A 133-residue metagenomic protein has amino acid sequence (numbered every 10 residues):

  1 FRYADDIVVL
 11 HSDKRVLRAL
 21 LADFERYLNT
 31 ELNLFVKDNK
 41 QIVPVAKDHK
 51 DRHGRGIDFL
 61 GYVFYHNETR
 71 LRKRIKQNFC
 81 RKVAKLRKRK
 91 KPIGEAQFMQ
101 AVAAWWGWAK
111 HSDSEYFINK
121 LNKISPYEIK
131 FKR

Functional and structural regions predicted by a protein language model:
F1-R133: Non-catalytic terminal/accessory segments
